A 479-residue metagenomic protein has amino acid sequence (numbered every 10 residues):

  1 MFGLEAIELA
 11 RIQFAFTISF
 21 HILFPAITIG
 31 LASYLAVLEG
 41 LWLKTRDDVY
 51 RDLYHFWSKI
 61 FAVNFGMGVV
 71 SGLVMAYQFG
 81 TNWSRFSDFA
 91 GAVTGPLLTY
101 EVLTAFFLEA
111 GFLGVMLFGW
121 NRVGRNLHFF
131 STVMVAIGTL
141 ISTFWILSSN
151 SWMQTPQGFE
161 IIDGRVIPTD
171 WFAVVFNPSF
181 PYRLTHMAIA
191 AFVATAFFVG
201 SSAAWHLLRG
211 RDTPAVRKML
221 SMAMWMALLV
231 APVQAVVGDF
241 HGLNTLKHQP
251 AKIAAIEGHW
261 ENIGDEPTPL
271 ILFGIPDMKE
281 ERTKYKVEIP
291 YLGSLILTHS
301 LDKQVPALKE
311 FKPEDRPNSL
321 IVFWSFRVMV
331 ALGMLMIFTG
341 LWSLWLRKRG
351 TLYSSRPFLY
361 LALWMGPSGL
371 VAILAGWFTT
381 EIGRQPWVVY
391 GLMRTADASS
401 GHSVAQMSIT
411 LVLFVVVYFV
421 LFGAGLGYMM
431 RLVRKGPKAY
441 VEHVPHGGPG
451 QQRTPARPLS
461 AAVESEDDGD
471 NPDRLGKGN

Functional and structural regions predicted by a protein language model:
M1-N479: Polytopic transmembrane helical bundles with strong interfacial aromatic enrichment
